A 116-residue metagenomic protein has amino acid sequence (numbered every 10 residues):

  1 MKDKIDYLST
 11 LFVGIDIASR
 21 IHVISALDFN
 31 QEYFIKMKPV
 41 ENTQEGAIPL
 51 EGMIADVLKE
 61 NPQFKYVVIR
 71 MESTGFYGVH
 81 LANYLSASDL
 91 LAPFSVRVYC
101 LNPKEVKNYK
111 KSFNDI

Functional and structural regions predicted by a protein language model:
M1-I116: Phosphate- and other anionic-substrate recognition elements at nucleic-acid/protein interfaces
